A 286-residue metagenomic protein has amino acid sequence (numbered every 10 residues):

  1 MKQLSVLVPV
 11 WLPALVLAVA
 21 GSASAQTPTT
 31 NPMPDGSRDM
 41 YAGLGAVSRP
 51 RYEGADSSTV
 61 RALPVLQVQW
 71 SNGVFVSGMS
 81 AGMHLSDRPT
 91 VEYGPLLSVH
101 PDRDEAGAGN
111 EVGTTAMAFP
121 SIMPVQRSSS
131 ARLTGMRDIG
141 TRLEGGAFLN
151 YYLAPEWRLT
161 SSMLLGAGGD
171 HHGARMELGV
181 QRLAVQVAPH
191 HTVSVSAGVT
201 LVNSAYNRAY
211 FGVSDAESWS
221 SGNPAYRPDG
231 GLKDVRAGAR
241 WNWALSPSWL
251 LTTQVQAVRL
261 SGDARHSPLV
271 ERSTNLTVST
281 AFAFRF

Functional and structural regions predicted by a protein language model:
M1-G36, A55: Cleavable N-terminal export/targeting peptides
A25-V76, S80-M83, R103-D104: Short glycine/proline- and aromatic-enriched beta-strand/turn motifs that initiate or cap beta-hairpins
P32, M79-S194, S204-G230, V270-R272: Outer-membrane pore/translocation modules
D35-D39, G73, R88-T90, A154-E156 (+4 more regions): Strand-connecting loop/turn motifs
R38-L44, P64, V76, V91-P95 (+6 more regions): Transmembrane beta-strands of outer-membrane beta-barrel proteins
L44-S48, P64-W70, A81-L85, A147-Y151 (+5 more regions): Residues on the lipid-exposed face of transmembrane beta-strands in outer-membrane beta-barrel proteins
R49-R51, H100-D104, G166-G168, T200-Y206 (+2 more regions): Structural signature of outer-membrane beta-barrel domains
N242-F286: Predominantly the C-terminal beta-signal and adjacent terminal strand-loop region of outer-membrane beta-barrel
